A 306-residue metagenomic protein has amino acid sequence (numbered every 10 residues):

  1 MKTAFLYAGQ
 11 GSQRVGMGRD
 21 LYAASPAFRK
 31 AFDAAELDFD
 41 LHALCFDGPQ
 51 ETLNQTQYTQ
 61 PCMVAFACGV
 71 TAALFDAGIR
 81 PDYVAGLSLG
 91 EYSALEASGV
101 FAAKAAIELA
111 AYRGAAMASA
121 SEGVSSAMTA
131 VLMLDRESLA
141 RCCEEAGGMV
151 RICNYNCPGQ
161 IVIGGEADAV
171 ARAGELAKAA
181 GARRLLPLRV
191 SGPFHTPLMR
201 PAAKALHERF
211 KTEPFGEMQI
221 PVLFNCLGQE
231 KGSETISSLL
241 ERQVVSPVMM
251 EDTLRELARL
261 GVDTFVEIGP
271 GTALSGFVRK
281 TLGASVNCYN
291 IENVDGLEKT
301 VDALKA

Functional and structural regions predicted by a protein language model:
M1-S138, R184, L188, T264-L282 (+1 more regions): FabD-like malonyl-/acyl-CoA
G11-S12, L37-H42, S98-S246: Alpha/beta catalytic cores of group-transfer enzymes, especially the acyltransferase/condensing modules of polyketide
T59-P61, P193-F194, P247, E251: Glycine-rich phosphate/pyrophosphate-binding beta-alpha loops
F75, K178, A258-G261: Non-catalytic positions within long, well-ordered alpha-helices that form the structural scaffold/packing of enzyme
R209, P214, V294-A306: NAD(P)-dependent dehydrogenase/reductase Rossmann-like domain
F215-E217, L260, G283: Short, conserved loop/helix-junction motifs that constitute active-site signature segments in enzyme catalytic cores
V245-V262: A short, acidic, amphipathic alpha-helical segment used as a generic capping/interface helix at domain edges
